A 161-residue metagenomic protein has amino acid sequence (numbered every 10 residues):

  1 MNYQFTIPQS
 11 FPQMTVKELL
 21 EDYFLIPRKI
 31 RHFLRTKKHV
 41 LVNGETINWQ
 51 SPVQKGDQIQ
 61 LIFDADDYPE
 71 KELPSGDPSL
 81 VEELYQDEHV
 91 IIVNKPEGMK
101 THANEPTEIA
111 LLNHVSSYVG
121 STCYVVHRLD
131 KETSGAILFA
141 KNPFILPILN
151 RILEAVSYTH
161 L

Functional and structural regions predicted by a protein language model:
M1-L161: RNA pseudouridine synthases
